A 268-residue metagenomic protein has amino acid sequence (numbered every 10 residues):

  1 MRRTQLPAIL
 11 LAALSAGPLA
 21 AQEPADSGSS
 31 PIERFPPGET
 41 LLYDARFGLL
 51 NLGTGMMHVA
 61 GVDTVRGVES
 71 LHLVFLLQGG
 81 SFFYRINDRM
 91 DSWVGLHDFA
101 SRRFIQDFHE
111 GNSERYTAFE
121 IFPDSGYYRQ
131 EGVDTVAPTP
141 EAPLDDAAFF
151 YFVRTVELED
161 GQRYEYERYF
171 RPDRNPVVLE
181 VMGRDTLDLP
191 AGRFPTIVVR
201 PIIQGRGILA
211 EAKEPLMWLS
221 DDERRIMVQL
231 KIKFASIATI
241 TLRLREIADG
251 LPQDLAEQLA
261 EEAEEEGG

Functional and structural regions predicted by a protein language model:
M1-T4: Positively charged n-region of N-terminal signal peptides that target proteins for export
P7-G17: Bacterial N-terminal signal peptides
L11, Y151-F152, A256: A ubiquitous, low-specificity "background" feature that marks scattered single residues across proteins without
S15-A16, I32, T139: Generic alpha-helical structural signal
L19-A21: Boundary at the C-terminal end of the N-terminal hydrophobic targeting segment
E23-P123, E157-G268: Acidic, serine/threonine-rich low-complexity disordered tracts
S113-V156: Hydrophobic, well-structured mid-protein blocks that either form specific transmembrane helices
